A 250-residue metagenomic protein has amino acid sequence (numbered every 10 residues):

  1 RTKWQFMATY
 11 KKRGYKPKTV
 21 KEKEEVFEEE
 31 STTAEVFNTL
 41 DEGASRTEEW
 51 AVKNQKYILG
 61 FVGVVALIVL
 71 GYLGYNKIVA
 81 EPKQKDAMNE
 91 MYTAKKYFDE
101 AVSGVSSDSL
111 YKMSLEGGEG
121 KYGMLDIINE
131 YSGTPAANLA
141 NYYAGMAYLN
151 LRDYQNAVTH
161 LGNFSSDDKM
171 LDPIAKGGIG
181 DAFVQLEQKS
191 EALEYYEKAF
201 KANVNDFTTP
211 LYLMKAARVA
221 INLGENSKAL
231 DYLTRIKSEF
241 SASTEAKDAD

Functional and structural regions predicted by a protein language model:
Y10-F61: N-terminal positive-inside, membrane-proximal cytosolic segments immediately preceding the first
S103-N156: Extracytoplasmic/periplasmic/luminal assembly and interaction segments in envelope/secretory/respiratory proteins
E130-A137, L151, S165-P173, K201-T209 (+1 more regions): Short solvent-exposed coil/turn linkers within tandem alpha-helical repeat scaffolds
